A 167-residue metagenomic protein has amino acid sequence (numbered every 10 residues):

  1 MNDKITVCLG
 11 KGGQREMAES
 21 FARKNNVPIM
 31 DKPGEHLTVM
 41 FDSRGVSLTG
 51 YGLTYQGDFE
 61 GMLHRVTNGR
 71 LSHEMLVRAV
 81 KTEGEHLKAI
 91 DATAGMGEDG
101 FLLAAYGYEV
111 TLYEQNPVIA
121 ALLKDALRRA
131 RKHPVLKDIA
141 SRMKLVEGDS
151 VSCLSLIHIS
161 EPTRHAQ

Functional and structural regions predicted by a protein language model:
M1-L87: S-adenosyl-L-methionine
N26, G107, A140-R142: A generic structural signal for alpha->beta connector loops
H86-G95: Conserved class I S-adenosyl-L-methionine
A94-M96, P117, S152, R164: Short, glycine/acidic-enriched loop or turn micro-motifs at the edges of active sites
M96-Y108: Conserved SAM-binding loop of SAM-dependent methyltransferases across substrates and taxa, primarily the Class I
E109-E114: Conserved SAM-binding motif I beta-strand of class I
N116, A120-L156: S-adenosyl-L-methionine
I157-Q167: Single conserved hydrophobic/aromatic residue that forms the stacking wall/gate of nucleotide- or nucleobase-binding
